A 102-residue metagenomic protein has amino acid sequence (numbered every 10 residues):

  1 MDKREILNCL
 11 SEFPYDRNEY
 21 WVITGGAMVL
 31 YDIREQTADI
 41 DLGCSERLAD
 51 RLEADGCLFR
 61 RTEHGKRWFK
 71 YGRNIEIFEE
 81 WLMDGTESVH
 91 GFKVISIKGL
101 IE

Functional and structural regions predicted by a protein language model:
M1-E102: Compositionally biased terminal segments of proteins
